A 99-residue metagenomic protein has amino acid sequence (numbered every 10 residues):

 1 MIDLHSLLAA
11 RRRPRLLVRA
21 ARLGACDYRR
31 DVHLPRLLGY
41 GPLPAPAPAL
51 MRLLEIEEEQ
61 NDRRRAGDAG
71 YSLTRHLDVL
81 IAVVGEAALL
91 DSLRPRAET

Functional and structural regions predicted by a protein language model:
M1-P48, E98-T99: Long, non-catalytic architectural segments outside compact domain cores
L23, L53, S72-T74: Residue-level recognition of hydrophobic positions within alpha-helical transmembrane segments
A45-E57: Short amphipathic alpha-helical heptad-repeat segments
E58-T99: Short, compact, well-ordered microdomains
